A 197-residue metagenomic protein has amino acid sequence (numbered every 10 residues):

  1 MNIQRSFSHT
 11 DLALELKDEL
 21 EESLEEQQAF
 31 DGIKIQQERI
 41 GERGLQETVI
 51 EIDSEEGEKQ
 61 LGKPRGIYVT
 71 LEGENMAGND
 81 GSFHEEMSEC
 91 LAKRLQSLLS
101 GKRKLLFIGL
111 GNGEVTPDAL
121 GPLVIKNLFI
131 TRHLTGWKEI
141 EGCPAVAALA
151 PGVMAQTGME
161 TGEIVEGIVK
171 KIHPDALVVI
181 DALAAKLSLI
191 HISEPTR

Functional and structural regions predicted by a protein language model:
M1-R65: N-terminal amphipathic/basic leader segments beginning at the initiator methionine
E56-L98: An N-terminal, well-structured beta->alpha segment
T70-E74, K104-V115, A148-G152: Short glycine-rich or small-residue beta-strand-to-loop segments that form or flank ligand, phosphate, metal/Fe-S
L110-D118, A155, A182-K186: Gly/Ser/Thr-rich loops at beta-strand to alpha-helix junctions that form or flank small-molecule/cofactor-binding
N112-P144, A148: Glycine-rich phosphate/diphosphate-binding loop of Rossmann-like nucleotide-binding domains
E141-V169, H173: A structural-propensity feature for long, helix-poor, extended segments
S188-T196: Residue-level detector of conserved catalytic or cofactor/ligand-binding positions in enzyme active sites
